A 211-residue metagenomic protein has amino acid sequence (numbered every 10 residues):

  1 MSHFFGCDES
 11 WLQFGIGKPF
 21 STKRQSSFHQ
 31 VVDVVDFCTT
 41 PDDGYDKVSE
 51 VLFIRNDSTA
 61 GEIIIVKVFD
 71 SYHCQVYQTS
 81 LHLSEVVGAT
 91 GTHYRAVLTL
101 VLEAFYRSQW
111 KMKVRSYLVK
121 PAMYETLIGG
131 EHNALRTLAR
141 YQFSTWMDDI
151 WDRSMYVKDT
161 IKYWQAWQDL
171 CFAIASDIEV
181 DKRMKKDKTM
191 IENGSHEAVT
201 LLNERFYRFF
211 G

Functional and structural regions predicted by a protein language model:
M1-W11: DNA major-groove recognition helix of helix-turn-helix/homeodomain DNA-binding modules
H3, P19-T22: Active-site-adjacent scaffolding segments
F14-G15: Phosphate-coordinating loops and pocket residues in cytosolic domains that bind phosphorylated ligands
S21-G211: Intrinsically disordered, low-complexity tails and linkers flanking structured cores
